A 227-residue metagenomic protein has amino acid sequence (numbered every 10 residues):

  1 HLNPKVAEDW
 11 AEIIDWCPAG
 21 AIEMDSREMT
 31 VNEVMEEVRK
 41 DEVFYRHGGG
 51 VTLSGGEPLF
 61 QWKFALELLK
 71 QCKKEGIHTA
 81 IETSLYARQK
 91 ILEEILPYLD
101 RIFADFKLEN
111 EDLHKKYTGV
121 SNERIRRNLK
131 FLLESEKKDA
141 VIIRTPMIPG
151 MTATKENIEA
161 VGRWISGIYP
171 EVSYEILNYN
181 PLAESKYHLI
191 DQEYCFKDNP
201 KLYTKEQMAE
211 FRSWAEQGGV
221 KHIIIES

Functional and structural regions predicted by a protein language model:
H1-R27: Iron-sulfur cluster-binding cysteine motifs and their immediate structural context in ferredoxin-like electron-transfer
G20, Q71-E75, G218: Conserved dinucleotide-binding and phosphotransfer motif residues
D25, L177-Y179, I225-S227: Conserved beta-strand termini and adjacent loop/short-helix elements that scaffold enzyme active sites in alpha/beta
N32-L189: Conserved AdoMet/S-adenosylmethionine-binding subsite of the radical SAM
K115, F196-A209: A short acidic, glycine-rich active-site loop that binds or catalyzes chemistry on phosphate/adenosine moieties
L189-K197: Short glycine/proline- and charge-enriched loop/turn segments that cap or connect secondary-structure elements
K205-S227: A cross-taxonomic marker for long C-terminal extensions/tails that follow the last structured domain
